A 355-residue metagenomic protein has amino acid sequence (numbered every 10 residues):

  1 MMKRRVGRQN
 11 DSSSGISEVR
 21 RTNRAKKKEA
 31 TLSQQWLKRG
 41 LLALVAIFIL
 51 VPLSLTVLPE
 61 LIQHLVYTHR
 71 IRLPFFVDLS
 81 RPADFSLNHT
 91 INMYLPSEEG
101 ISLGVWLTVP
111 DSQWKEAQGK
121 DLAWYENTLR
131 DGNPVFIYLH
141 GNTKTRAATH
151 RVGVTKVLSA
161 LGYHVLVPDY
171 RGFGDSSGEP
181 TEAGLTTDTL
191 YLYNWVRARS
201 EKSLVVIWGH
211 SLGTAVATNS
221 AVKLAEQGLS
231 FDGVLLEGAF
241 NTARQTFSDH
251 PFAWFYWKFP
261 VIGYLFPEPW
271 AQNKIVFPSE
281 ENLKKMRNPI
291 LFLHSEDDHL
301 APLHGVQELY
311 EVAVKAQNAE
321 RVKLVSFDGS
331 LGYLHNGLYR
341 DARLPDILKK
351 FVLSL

Functional and structural regions predicted by a protein language model:
M1-T31: Short, low-complexity, Lys/Arg-enriched N-terminal segments of secretory-pathway carbohydrate enzymes
G40-P96, I101-L122: An N-terminal hydrophobic leader/cap segment in hydrolases
E99-Y193: Membrane-embedded segments
G209-G213, A217: Gly/Ala-rich beta-loop-alpha elbow adjacent to hydrolase catalytic centers
N219-R287, G337-R340: Hydrolase active-site cap/lid region
S279, N288, P302-A313: Short alpha-helix in the alpha/beta-hydrolase fold that links the catalytic acid
K285-M286, F292-H294, D298: Short beta-strand/loop motif that positions the catalytic acidic residue of the alpha/beta-hydrolase fold
Q307-E311, K315-L355: C-terminal catalytic histidine-bearing segment of alpha/beta-hydrolase fold enzymes
